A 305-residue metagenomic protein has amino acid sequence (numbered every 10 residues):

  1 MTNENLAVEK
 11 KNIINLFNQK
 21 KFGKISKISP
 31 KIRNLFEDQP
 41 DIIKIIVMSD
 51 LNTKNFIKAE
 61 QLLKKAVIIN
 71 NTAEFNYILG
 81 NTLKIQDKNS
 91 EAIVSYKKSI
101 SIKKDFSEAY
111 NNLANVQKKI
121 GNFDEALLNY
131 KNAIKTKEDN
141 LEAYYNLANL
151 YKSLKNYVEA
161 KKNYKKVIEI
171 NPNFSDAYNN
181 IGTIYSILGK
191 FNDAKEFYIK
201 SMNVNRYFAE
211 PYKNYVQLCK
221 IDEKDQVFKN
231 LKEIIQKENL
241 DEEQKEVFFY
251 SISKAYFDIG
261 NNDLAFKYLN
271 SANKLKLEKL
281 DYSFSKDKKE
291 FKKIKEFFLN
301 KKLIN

Functional and structural regions predicted by a protein language model:
A7-I28, L35, I45-M48, N52: Alpha-helical segment of the N-proximal tetratricopeptide repeat
L35, I68-I69, I102, T136 (+5 more regions): Structural marker of alpha-solenoid helical repeat scaffolds
Q39, T72-A73, F106, N140 (+3 more regions): Residue-level recognition of tetratricopeptide repeat
K44, M48, Y77-I85, E108-K119 (+4 more regions): Conserved alpha-helical positions within TPR/SEL1-like repeat arrays
